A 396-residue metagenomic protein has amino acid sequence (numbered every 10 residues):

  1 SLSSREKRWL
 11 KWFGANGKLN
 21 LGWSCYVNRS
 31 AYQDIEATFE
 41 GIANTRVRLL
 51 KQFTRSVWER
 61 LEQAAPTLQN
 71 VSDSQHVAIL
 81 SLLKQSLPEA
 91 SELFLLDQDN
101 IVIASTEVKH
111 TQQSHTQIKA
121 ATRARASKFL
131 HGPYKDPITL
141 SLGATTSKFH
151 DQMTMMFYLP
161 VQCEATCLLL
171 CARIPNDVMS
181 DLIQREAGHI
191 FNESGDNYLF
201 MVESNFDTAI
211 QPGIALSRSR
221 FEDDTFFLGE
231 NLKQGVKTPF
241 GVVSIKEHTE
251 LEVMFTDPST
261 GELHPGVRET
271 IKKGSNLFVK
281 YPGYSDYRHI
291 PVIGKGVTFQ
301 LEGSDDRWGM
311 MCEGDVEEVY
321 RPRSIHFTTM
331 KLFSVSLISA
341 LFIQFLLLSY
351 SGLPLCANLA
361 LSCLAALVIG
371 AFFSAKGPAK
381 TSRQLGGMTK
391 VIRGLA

Functional and structural regions predicted by a protein language model:
S1-S74, E89, M153: Juxtamembrane extracytoplasmic/periplasmic/luminal helical "stalk" adjacent to the first N-terminal
S74-L87, A172-K246: Solvent-exposed, extracytoplasmic
I101-I103, T111-L142, D224-K280: Regulatory sensory and allosteric helical modules in signal-transduction proteins and certain transcription factors
S105-E186, I190-N192: Extracytoplasmic/periplasmic ligand-binding sensor regions of membrane-associated signaling proteins
F149-G188, D207-L216, V292-F299, S304-P322: Conserved beta-strands of PAS-like sensory domains
F240-I338: Extracellular/periplasmic juxtamembrane segments that couple receptor/chemosensory ectodomains to their
T328-C356, S362, A366-A371: Hydrophobic transmembrane alpha-helices
A357-A396: Membrane-proximal alpha-helical signal-transduction linkers
